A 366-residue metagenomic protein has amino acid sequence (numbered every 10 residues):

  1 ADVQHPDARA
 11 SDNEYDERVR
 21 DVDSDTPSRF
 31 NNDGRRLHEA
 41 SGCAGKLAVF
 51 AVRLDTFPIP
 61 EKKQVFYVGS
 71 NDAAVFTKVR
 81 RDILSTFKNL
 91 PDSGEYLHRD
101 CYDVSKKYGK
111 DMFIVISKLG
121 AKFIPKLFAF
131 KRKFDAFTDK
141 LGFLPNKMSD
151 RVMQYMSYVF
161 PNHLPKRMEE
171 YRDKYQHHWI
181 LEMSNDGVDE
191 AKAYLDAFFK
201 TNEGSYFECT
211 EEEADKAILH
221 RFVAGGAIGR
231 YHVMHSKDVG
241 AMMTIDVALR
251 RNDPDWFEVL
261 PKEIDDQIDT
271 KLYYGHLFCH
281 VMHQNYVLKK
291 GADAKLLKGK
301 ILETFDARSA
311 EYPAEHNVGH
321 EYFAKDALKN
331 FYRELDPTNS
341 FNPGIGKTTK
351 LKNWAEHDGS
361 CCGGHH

Functional and structural regions predicted by a protein language model:
A1-R36, K110-F160, A217-R221: Charged, glycine/proline-rich intrinsically disordered loops and linkers
A1-T77, C362-H365: FAD-binding subdomain of flavoenzyme oxidoreductases
R36, K46-V52, K62-G69, L90-D92 (+4 more regions): Structural beta-strand/beta-sheet cores of well-ordered domains, especially the beta-sheet scaffolds that support
R36, V79-D82, A327: Short, hydrophobic/aromatic alpha-helical segments in well-folded domains
E39-C43, F57-I59, I83-F87, E170-D173 (+2 more regions): A general structural signal for short secondary-structure junctions and capping/turn motifs
A40-K46, R53-D55, I114-L141, A241-T244 (+1 more regions): An exposure/low-complexity boundary signal
E61-S93, D100, K107-Y155, L164-T201: A conserved active-site cap/scaffold subdomain adjacent to cofactor or substrate pockets
K147-R151, S157-H366: Conserved glycine-rich FAD pyrophosphate-binding loop
